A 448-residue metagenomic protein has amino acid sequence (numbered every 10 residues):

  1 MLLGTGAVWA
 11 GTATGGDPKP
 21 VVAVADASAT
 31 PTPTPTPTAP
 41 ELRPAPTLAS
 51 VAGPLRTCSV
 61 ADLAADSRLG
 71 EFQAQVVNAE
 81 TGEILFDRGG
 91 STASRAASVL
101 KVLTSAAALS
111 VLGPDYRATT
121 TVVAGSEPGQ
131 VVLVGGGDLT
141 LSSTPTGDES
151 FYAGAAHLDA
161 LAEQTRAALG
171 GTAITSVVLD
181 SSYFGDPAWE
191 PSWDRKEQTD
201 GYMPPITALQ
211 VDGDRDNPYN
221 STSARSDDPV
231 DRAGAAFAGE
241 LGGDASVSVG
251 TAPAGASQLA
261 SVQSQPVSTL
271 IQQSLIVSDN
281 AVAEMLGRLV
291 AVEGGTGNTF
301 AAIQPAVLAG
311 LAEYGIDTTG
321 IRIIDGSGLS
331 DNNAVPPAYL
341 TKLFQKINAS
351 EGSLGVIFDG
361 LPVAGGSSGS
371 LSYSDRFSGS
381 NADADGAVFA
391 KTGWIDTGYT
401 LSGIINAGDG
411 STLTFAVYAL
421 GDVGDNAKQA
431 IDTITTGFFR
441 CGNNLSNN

Functional and structural regions predicted by a protein language model:
L3-R43, R117: C-terminal region of N-terminal signal peptides and the immediate post-cleavage residues of exported proteins
D26-A93, P114, L161-G171: Beta-lactamase-like hydrolase cores
L63-R68, A106-Y116, G135-G137, T144 (+12 more regions): Sec/Tat-exported extracytoplasmic proteins
E71, G129-D159, E163-T207, D214 (+2 more regions): Mid-domain, small-residue-enriched loop/turn segments at the edges of structured enzyme/sensor domains
G82, A96-P114, V177, L209 (+3 more regions): Active-site SXXK
D87, V292-N448: Small-residue-rich helix-loop
V111-E127, A245-T251, L354-F358: Short, well-structured active-site flanking segments
P205, D212-V356: A small/polar active-site loop signature that marks catalytic segments
